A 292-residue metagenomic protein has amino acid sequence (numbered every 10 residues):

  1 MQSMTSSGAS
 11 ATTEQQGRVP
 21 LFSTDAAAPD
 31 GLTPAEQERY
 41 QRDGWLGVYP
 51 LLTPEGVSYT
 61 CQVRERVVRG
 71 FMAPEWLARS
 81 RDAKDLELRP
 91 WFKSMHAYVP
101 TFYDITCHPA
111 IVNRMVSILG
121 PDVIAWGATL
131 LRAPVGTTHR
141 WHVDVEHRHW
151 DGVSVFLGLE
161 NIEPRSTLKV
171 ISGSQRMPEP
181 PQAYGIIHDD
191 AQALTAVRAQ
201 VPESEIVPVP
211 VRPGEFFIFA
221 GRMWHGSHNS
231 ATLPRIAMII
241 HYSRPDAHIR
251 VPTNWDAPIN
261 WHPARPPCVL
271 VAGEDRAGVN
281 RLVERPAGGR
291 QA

Functional and structural regions predicted by a protein language model:
Q2-D25, P74-L77, F216, M223-A292: Non-heme Fe(II)/2-oxoglutarate
Q2-D43, Y49-V143, R148, W255 (+2 more regions): Non-heme Fe(II)-dependent double-stranded beta-helix
V19-P20, E163-W224: Double-stranded beta-helix
T129-R132, V143-V145, L157-N161, V170-S172 (+1 more regions): Short, structured patches in soluble enzyme cores that scaffold and shape functional sites
A133-V135, G173-P178, H241-A247: Short edge-strand/loop segments of extracellular domains
T137-V143, G152, S166-I171, E179-A183 (+1 more regions): A short secondary-structure junction signal
V143-D144, Q192-P202, T253-I259: Short, surface-exposed loop/helix-turn segments at secondary-structure junctions that function as lids/hinges flanking
R148-P164, I187, P210-V211, I218 (+1 more regions): Short, conserved beta-strand element in jelly-roll/cupin
